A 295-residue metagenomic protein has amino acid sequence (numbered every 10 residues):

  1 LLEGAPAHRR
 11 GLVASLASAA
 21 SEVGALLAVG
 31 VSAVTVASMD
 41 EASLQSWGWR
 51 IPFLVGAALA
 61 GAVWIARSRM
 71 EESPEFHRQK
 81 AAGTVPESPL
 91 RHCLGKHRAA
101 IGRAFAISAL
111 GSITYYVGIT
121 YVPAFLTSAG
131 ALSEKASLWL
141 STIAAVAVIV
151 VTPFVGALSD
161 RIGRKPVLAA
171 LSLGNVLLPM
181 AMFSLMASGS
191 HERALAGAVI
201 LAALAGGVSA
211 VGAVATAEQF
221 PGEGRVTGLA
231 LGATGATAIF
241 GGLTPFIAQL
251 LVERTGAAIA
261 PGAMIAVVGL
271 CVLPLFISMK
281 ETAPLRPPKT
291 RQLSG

Functional and structural regions predicted by a protein language model:
G11-V36, L231-T244: Glycine-rich segments within core transmembrane alpha-helices of 12-TM secondary carriers
S21-R67: Helix-loop-helix hairpin linking two adjacent transmembrane segments in secondary transporters
V63-S68, A266-G295: Multi-pass alpha-helical transporter architecture, strongest for 12-TM Major Facilitator/SLC carriers used
S68-P89, L285-R291: Flexible cytoplasmic inter-helical loops of multi-pass small-molecule transporters
H97-V148, G241-P245: Extracytoplasmic gate region of multi-pass secondary transporters
R161-S172: Cytoplasmic membrane-interface "Motif A"-like loop-to-helix N-cap segments of 12-TM Major Facilitator Superfamily
L173-G189: C-terminal ends and interior cores of transmembrane alpha-helices in multi-pass membrane transporters/permeases
G222-R254: A late C-terminal transmembrane helix in Major Facilitator Superfamily
